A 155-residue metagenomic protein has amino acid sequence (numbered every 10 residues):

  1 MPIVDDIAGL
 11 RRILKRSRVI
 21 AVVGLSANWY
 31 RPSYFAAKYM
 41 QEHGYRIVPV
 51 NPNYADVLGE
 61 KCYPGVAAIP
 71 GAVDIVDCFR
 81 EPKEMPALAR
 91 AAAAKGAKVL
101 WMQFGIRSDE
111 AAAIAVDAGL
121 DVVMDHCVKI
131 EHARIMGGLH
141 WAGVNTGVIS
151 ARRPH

Functional and structural regions predicted by a protein language model:
M1-D6, D56-P86: Glycine-rich, highly charged phosphate/nucleotide-binding loops
I20-V23: Conserved beta-strand elements of the Class I
S26-Y30, K38-L58: NAD(P)-binding Rossmann-fold cofactor-contacting core
H43-Y45, K95-K98, A118-L120: A short helix->loop->beta-strand "cap" motif at the edges of active sites that frequently abuts
V57-E60, D74, E110-A113, E131-G137: Short, charged, surface-exposed secondary-structure boundary motifs
A91-A115: ADP-ribose/adenylate-binding Rossmann-like module
D109-I130: Short acidic, glycine/proline-enriched helix-loop-strand junctions
E131-H155: A charged, well-structured terminal subsegment
